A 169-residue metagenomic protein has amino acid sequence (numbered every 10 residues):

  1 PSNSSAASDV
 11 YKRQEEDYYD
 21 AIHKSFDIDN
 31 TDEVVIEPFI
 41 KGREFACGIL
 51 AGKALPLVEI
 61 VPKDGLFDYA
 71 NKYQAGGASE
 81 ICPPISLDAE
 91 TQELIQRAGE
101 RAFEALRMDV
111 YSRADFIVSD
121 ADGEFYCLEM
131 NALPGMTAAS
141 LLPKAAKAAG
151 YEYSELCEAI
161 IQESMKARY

Functional and structural regions predicted by a protein language model:
P1-A7, Y11: Single conserved hydrophobic/aromatic residue that forms the stacking wall/gate of nucleotide- or nucleobase-binding
S5, R97, A139-L141: A generic alpha-helix surface/boundary motif
K12-Q14, I49-A51, S119, L128 (+1 more regions): Short beta-strand-to-turn element immediately C-terminal to the catalytic PLP-Schiff-base lysine in fold type I
E15-R97, F125-Y126: Phosphate-binding site of ATP-dependent enzymes
P38, F103-M136, A146: Conserved metal-phosphate-binding beta-hairpin within the catalytic cores of diverse ATP-dependent phosphoryl-transfer
E59-S112, K144-Y169: Active-site "cap" helix and flanking loop/linker of ATP-utilizing ligase/carboxylase catalytic domains
